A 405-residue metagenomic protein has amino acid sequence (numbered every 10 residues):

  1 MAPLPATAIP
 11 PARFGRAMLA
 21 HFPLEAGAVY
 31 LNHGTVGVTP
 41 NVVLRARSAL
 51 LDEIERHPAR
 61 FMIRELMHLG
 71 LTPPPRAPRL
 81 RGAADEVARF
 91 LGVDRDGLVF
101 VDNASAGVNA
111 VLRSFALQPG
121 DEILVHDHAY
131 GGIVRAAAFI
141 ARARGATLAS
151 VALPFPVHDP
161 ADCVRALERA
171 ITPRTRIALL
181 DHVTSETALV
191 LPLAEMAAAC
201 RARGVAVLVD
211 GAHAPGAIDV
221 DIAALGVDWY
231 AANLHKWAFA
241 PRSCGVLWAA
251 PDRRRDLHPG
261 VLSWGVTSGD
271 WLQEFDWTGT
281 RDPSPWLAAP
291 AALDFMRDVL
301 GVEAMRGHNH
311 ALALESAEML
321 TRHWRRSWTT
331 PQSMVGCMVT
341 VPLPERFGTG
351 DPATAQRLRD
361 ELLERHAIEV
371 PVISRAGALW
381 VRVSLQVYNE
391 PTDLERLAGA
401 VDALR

Functional and structural regions predicted by a protein language model:
M1-R405: Pyridoxal 5′-phosphate
